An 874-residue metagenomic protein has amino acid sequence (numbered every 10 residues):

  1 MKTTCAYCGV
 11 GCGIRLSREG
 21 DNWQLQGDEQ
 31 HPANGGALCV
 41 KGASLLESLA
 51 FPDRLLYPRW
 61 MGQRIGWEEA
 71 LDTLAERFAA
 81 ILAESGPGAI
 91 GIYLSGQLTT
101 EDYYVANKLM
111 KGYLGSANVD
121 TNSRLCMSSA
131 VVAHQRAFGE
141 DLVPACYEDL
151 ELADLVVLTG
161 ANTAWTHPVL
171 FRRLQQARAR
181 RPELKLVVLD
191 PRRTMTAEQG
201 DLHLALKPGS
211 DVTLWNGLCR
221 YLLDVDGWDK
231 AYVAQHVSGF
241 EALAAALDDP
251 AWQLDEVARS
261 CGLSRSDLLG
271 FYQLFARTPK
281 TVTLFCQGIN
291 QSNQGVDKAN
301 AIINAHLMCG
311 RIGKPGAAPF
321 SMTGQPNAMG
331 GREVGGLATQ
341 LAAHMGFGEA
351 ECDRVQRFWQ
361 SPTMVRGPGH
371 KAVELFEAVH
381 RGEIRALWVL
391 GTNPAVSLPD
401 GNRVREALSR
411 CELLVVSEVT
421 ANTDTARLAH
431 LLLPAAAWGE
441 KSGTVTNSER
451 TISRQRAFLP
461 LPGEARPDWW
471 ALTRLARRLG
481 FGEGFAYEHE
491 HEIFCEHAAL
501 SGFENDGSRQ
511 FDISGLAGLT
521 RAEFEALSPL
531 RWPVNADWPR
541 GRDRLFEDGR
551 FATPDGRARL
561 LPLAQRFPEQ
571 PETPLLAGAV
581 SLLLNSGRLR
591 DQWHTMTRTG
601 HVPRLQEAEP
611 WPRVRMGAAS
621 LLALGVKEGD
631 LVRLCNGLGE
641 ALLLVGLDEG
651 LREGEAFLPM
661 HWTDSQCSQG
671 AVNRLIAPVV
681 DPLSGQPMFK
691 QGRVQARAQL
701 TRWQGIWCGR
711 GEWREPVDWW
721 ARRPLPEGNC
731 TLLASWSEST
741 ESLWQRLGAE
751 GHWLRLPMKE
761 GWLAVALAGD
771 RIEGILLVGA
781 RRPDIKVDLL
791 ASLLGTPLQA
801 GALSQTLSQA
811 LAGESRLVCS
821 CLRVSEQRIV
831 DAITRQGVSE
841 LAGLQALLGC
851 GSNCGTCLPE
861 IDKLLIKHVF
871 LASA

Functional and structural regions predicted by a protein language model:
M1-G227, Q235-G239, L243, S264 (+8 more regions): N-terminal export/assembly segments and adjacent metallocofactor-ligating motifs of anaerobic energy-metabolism
G91-T99, R259-L263, C286-N293, Q325-P326 (+2 more regions): Conserved short loop/turn motifs at secondary-structure junctions
Y104-Q175, P182-L189, T196, V212-N216 (+4 more regions): Extended redox/cofactor-interaction regions of prokaryotic respiratory oxidoreductases
Y147, G439-L461, L472-R478: Glycine/threonine-rich phosphate-binding loop and adjacent beta-strand/alpha-helix elements that clamp
V156, Q199-G200, A251-D255, L284-I289 (+1 more regions): Flexible glycine/proline-enriched surface loops and loop-helix/loop-strand junctions
E198-L206, P434-A436, E440, T451-P462 (+2 more regions): Short beta-alpha connecting loops at secondary-structure transitions that line or flank enzyme active sites
P462-E464, D468-L527, T595, T599-R615 (+2 more regions): Long, contiguous, secondary-structure-rich segments that constitute the structural scaffold of globular domains
G685, K690-R693, R697-A874: Rossmann-like nucleotide/phosphate-binding core characteristic of flavoprotein oxidoreductases
